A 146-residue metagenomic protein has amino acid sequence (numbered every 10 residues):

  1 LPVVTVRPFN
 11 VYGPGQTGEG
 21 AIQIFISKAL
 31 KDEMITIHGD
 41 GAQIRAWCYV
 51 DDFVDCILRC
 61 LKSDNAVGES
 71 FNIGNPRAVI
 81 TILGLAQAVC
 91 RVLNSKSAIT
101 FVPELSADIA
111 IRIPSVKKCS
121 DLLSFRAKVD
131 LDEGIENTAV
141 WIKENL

Functional and structural regions predicted by a protein language model:
P2, V11-I24, E33, H38 (+5 more regions): Glycine/proline-rich active-site loop of Rossmann-fold NAD(P)-dependent oxidoreductases
G20, I80-I82, P103-K118: Active-site loop of classical SDR/Rossmann-like NAD(P)-dependent oxidoreductases, centered on the catalytic Tyr-X3-Lys
A21, I80-L93, G134-T138: PAPS/PAP-binding and catalytic site of the sulfotransferase fold
K28-D32, C60-D64, L122, W141-N145: Generic structural signal for alpha-helix termini and adjacent loop/cap motifs
G39-Q43, L123-A127: Catalytic Tyr-x(3-8)-Lys segment
F53, I57, I73, L85 (+2 more regions): Non-catalytic, hydrophobic alpha-helical segments
K117, L131-L146: Amphipathic terminal alpha-helices
